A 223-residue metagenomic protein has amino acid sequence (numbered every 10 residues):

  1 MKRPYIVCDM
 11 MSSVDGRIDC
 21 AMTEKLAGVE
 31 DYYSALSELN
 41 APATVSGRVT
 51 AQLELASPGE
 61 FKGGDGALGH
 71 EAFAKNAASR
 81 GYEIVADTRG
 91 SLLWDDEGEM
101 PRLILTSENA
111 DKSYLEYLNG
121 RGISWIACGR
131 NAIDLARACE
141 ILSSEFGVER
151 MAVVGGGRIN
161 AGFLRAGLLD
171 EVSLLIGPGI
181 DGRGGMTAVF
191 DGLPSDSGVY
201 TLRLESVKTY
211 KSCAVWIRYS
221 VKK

Functional and structural regions predicted by a protein language model:
M1-K223: Enzymes that bind and transform nitrogen-containing heteroaromatic metabolites
